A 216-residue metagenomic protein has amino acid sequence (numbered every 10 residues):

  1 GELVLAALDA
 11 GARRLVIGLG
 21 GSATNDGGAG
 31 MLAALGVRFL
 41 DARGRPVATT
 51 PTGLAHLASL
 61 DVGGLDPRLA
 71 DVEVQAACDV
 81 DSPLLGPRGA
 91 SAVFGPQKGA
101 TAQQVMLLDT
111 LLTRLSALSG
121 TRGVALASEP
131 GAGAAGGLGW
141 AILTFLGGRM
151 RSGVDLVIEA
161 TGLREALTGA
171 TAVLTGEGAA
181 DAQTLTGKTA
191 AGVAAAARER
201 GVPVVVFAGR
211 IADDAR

Functional and structural regions predicted by a protein language model:
G1-L19, A23-R216: N-terminal loops that bind phosphate or other acidic moieties and the adjacent beta-alpha structural core
